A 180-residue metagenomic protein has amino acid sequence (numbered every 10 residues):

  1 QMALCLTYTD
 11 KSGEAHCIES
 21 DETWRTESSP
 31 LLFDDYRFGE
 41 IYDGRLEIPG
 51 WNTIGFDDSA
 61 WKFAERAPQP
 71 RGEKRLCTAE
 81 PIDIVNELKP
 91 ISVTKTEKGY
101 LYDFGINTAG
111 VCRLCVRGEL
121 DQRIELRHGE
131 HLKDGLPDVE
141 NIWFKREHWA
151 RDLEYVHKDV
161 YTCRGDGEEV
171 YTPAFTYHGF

Functional and structural regions predicted by a protein language model:
Q1-F180: Extracellular/oxidizing-compartment recognition motifs
